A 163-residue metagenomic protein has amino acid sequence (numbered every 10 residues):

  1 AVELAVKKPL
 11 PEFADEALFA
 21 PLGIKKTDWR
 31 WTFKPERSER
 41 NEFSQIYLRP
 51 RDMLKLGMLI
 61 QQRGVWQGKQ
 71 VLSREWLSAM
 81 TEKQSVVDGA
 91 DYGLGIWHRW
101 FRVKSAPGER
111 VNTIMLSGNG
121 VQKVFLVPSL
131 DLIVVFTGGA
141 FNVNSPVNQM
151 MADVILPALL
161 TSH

Functional and structural regions predicted by a protein language model:
A1-L18, M53-R63, D131-V134: Alpha-helical scaffold elements that line and support the substrate/ligand-binding pocket of soluble hydrolases
L4-F43, L48: Active-site helix/loop module of the DD-peptidase/beta-lactamase fold, centered on the serine-lysine SxxK catalytic
E12, E16, R51-L54, M58 (+4 more regions): Solvent-exposed, polar/charged alpha-helical surfaces in well-ordered, non-transmembrane soluble domains, broadly
D15, L22-W29, F33, D52-K55 (+3 more regions): Penicillin-recognizing serine hydrolase domain
K25-W31, T81-V134: Active-site Gly/Thr loop motif
K34-R37, M53, G64, R102 (+2 more regions): Solvent-exposed loop/turn segments at secondary-structure junctions within structured extracellular/periplasmic domains
E42-S44, R49-D52, W76, A90-L94 (+1 more regions): Residues that flank catalytic or metal-binding motifs in active/ligand-binding sites
M115-H163: Structured C-terminal helix/loop/strand segments within mature extracytoplasmic catalytic/sensor domains
